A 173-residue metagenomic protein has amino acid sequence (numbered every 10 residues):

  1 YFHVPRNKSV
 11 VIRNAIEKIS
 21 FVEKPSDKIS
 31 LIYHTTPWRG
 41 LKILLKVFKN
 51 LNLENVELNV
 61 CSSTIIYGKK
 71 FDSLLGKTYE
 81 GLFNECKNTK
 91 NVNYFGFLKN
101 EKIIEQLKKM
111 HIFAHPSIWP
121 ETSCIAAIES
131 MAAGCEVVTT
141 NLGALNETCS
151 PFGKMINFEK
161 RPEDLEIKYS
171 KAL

Functional and structural regions predicted by a protein language model:
Y1-F21: Donor nucleotide-sugar binding/catalytic pocket of nucleotide-sugar-dependent glycosyltransferases
E23-G40, L45-F48, N59: Conserved donor-binding/catalytic core segment of Leloir-type glycosyltransferases
D72-E101: Nucleotide-activated donor-binding/catalytic signature segment of Leloir-type glycosyltransferases, i.e., the conserved
I104, A127-A132, G143-E147: Short alpha-helical segment that forms part of, or immediately flanks, the ligand-binding pocket in carbohydrate-active
E105-M110: Short alpha-helical donor nucleotide-sugar binding micro-motif in glycosyltransferases
E136-T139: Short hydrophobic beta-strand element within catalytic cores of glycosyltransferases and related nucleotide-activated
N146-L173: Change "using UDP/GDP/dTDP sugars" to "using nucleotide sugars
